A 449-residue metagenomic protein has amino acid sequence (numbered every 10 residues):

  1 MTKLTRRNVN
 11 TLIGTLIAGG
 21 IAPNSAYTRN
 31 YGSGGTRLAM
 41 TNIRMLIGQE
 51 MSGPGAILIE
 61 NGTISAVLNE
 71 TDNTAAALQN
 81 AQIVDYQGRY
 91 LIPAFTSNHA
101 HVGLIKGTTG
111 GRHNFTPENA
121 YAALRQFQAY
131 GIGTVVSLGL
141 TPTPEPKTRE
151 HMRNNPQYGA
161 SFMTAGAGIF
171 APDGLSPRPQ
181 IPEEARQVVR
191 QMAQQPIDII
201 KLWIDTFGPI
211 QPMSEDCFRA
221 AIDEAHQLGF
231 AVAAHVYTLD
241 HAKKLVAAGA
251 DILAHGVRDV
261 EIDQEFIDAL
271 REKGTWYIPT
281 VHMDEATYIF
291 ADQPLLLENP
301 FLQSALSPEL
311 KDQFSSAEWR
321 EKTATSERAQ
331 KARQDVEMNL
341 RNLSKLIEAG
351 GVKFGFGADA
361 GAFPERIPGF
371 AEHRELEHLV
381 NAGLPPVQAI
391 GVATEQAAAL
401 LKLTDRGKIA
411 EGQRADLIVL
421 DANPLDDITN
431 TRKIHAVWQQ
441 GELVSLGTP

Functional and structural regions predicted by a protein language model:
T2-K3, N8-T28: N-terminal export signals
R29-R37, M45, Q49-I92: Histidine-rich, glycine-flanked metal-binding segment
G35-M40, A76-P117, Y121, R125 (+1 more regions): Replace "His-x-His-based motif
M45-A56, N69-D72, I367, P385-I390 (+1 more regions): Acidic, glycine-enriched loop/beta-strand segments at the rims of small-molecule binding/catalytic pockets
T109-Y158, P179-D198: Alpha-helical scaffold segments that flank or form the walls of functional sites
P156-A160, E215-A234, P279: Alpha-helix-loop-beta-strand connector modules within alpha/beta enzyme cores
A167, D173-D223, I252, R258: Active-site gating/metal-coordination segments in enzymes
V188-P209, V257-A382: Active-site neighborhoods of metal-dependent hydrolases
